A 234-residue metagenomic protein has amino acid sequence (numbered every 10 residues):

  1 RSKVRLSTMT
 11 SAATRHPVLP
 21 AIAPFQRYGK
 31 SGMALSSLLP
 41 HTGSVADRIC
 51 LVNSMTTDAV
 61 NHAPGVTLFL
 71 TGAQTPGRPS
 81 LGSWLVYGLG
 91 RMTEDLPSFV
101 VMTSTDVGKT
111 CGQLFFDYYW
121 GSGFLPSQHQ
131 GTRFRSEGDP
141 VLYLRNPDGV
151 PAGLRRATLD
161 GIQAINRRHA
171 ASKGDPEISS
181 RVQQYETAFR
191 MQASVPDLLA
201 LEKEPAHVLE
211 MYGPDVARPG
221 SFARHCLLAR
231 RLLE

Functional and structural regions predicted by a protein language model:
R1-E234: Ligand-binding pockets and gating/stacking loops
